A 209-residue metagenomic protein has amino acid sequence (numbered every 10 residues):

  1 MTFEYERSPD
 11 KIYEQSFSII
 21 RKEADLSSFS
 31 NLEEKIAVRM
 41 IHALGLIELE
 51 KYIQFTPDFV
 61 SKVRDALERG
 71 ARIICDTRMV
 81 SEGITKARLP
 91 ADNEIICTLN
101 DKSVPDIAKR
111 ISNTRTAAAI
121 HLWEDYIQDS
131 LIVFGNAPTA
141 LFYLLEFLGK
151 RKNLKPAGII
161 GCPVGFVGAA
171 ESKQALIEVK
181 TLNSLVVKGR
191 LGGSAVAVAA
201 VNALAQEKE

Functional and structural regions predicted by a protein language model:
M1-N31: Charged, compositionally biased N-terminal leader segments and the immediate start of the first structured element
P9, Y52, V133-F134, C162-G165 (+2 more regions): Glycine- and other small-residue-rich loops at beta-strand/loop junctions that grip anionic moieties
I19-S27, A43-I47, A66-G70, A87 (+4 more regions): Change "in soluble alpha/beta enzymes" to "in soluble alpha/beta proteins
S28-H42: N-terminal glycine-rich anion-binding loops that anchor highly charged ligand groups
A43-K51, P105-I107: Short, basic, glycine/proline-bearing loop/turn elements
K51-A66: A short, well-structured juxtamembrane/interface segment
T77-R151, A157, P163-G165, K173: Conserved mixed alpha/beta catalytic, RNA-binding, or beta-rich assembly cores of soluble enzyme, regulatory
V167-E209: C-terminal functional extensions of proteins
